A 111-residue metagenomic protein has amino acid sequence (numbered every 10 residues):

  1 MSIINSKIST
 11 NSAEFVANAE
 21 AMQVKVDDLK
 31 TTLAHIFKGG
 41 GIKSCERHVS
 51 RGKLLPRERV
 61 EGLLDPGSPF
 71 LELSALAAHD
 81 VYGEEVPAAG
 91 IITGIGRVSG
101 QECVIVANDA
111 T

Functional and structural regions predicted by a protein language model:
M1-T111: Terminal-region recognition feature
